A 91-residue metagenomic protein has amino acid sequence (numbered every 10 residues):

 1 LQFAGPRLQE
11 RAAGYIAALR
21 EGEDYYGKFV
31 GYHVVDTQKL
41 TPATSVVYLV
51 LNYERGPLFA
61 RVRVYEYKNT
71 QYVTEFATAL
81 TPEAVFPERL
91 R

Functional and structural regions predicted by a protein language model:
L1-A43: Short solvent-exposed beta->alpha transition segments
D36-R91: Exposed beta-sheet edge and beta->alpha loop/turn motif
